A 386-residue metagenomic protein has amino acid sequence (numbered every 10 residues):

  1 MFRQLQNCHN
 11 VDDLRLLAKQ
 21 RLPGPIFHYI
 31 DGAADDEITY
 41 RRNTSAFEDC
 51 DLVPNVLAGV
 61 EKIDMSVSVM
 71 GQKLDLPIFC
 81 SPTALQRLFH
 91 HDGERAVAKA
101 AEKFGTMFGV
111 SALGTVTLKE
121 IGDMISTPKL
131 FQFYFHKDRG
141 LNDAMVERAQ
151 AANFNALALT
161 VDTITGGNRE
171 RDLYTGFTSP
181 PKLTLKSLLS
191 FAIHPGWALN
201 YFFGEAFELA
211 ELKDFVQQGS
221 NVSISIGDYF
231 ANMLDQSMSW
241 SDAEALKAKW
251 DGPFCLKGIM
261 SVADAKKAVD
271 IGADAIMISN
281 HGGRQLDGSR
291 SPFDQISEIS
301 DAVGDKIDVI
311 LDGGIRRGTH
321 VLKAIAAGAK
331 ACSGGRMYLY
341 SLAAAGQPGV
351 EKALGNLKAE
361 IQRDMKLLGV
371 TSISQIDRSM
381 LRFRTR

Functional and structural regions predicted by a protein language model:
M1-E48, S291-L311, I315-R386: Alpha/beta catalytic cores of nucleotide-metabolism and tRNA/nucleoside-modifying enzymes
M1-G71, P180-M238, S374-R378, R382-R386: An N-cap/entry alpha-helix motif that binds or orients negatively charged groups
A34-D35, A112-V116, K137, M260 (+1 more regions): Short beta->alpha linker loops
D51, S66-S68, P77-S81, M107-G109 (+2 more regions): Short, conserved beta-strand segments within well-ordered enzyme catalytic domains that often line or immediately flank
L74-L113, L118: Glycine-rich active-site/cofactor-binding loop and its immediate structural neighborhood
F79-L85, P128-Y134, G227-Y229: Short, basic, glycine/proline-bearing loop/turn elements
L85, K99, E120, G140-L311 (+1 more regions): Alpha/beta enzyme core
K103-M124, P128-N142: A gly/proline- and charged-residue-enriched helix-loop-helix capping module
